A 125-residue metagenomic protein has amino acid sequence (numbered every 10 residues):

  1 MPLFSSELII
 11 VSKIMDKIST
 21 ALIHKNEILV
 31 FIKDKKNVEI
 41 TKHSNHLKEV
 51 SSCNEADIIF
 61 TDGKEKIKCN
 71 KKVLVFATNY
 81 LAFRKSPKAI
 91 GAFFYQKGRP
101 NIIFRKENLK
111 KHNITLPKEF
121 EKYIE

Functional and structural regions predicted by a protein language model:
M1-E125: Short hydrophobic alpha-helices and adjacent helix-cap/hinge residues
